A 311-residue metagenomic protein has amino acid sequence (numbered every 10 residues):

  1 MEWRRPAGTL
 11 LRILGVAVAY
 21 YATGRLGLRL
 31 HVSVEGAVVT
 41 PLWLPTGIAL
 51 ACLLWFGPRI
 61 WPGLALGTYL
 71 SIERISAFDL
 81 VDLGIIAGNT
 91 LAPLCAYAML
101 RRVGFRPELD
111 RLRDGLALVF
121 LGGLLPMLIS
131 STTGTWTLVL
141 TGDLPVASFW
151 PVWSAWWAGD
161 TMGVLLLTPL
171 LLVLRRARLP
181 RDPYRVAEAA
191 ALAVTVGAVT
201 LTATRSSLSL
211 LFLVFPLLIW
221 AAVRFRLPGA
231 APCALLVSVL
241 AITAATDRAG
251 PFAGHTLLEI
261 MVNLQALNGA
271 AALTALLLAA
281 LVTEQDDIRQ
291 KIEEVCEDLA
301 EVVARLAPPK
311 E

Functional and structural regions predicted by a protein language model:
M1-G36, T40-P41, G47-D143, T168-A177 (+2 more regions): Short helix-perturbing small/polar motifs within transmembrane alpha-helices
M127, D143-L144, W156, T161: Short acidic/polar capping segments at secondary-structure boundaries
V146-W150: Juxtamembrane helix-entry segments on the extracytoplasmic side of multipass membrane proteins
P151, A155-L167: Alpha-helical transmembrane segments that form the membrane-embedded catalytic/substrate-binding core of multi-pass
L278-L281, Q285-I292, C296-L299, L306: Heptad-repeat alpha-helical coiled-coil signal-transmission segments
V303-E311: Cytosolic, intrinsically disordered low-complexity tails and loops of eukaryotic multi-pass membrane proteins
